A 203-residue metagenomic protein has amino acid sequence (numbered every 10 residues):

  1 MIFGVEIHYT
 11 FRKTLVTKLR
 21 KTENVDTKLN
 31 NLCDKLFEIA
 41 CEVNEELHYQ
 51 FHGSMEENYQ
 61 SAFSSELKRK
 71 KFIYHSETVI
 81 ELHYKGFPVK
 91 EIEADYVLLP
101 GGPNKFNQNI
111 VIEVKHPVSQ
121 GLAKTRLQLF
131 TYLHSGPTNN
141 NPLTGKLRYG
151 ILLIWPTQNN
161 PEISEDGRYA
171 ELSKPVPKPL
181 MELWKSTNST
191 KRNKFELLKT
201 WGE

Functional and structural regions predicted by a protein language model:
M1-G53: Interdomain/boundary linker segments immediately adjacent to catalytic/signaling cores
L29, E56, Q60, T125-R126: Generic alpha-helical secondary structure
K35-E38, N58, A62, T131: Long, highly charged amphipathic alpha-helices
Y49-N107, P161, R168-L180, S186 (+2 more regions): Active-site metal-binding core of divalent-cation-utilizing nuclease and nuclease-like domains
P103-G202: Nucleic-acid nuclease catalytic cores
